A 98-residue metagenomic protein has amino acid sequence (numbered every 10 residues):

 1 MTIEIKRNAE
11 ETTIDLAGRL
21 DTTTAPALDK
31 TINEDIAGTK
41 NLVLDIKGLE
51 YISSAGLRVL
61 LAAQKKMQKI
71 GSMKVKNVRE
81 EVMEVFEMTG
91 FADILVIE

Functional and structural regions predicted by a protein language model:
T2-I3, E34: Short leucine-rich amphipathic alpha-helices used at interfaces
I3-L28: STAS-typified acidic loop motif
T22-I94: Amphipathic alpha-helical interaction surfaces in cytosolic regulatory modules
V96-E98: Short acidic-hydrophobic, aromatic-tinged amphipathic segments that line or gate anion-handling sites
